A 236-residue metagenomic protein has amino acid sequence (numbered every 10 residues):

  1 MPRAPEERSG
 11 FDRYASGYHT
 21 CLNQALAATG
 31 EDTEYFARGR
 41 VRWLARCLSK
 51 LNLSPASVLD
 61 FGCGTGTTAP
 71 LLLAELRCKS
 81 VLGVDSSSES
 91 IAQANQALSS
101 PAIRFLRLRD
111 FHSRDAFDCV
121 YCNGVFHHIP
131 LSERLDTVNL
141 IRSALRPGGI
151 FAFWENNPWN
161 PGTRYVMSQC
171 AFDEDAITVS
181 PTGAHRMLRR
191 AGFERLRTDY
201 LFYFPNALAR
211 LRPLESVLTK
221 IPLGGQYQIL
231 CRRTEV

Functional and structural regions predicted by a protein language model:
M1-A25: N-terminal, positively charged/glycine-rich alpha-helical extensions of SAM-dependent methyltransferases
F36-S54: Conserved alpha-helix/loop element of class I SAM-dependent methyltransferases that forms part of the SAM/SAH-binding
T67-D110: Class I SAM-dependent methyltransferase SAM/SAH-binding core
Y121: A conserved beta-strand element that flanks and buttresses the S-adenosyl-L-methionine
L135-P147: A short glycine-rich, Lys/Arg-flanked "PGG" loop and its adjoining helix->strand segment in the class I
G148-E155: Conserved beta-strand signature within the Rossmann-like core of class I S-adenosyl-L-methionine
N157-E174: Short, glycine-/aromatic-enriched active-site segment of Class I SAM-dependent methyltransferases
I177-G192, T198: Short alpha-helix
